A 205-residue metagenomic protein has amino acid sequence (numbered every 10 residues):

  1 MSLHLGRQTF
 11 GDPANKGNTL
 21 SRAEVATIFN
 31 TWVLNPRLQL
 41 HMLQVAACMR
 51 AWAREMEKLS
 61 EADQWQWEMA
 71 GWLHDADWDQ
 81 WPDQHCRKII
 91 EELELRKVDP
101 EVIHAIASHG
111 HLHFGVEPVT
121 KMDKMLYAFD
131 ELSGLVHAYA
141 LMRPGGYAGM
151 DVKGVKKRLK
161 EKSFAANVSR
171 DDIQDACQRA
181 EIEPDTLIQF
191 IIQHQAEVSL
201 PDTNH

Functional and structural regions predicted by a protein language model:
S2, G6, L34-Q39, V45-L59 (+2 more regions): Divalent metal-dependent phosphate-bond-processing catalytic cores, especially two-metal-ion Mg2+/Mn2+ enzymes that act
S2-L34: Extreme N-terminal tail/first-helix region
R22, A51, E55-E68: N-terminal glycine-rich anion-binding loops that anchor highly charged ligand groups
R22-H41, L73-D79, H113, Q174: Active-site flanking loop/helix segments enriched in acidic
A26-T27, M42-A47, W65, A70: Short amphipathic alpha-helical segments
A62-K162: Divalent metal-dependent catalytic cores for phosphoryl transfer on phosphate-bearing substrates
